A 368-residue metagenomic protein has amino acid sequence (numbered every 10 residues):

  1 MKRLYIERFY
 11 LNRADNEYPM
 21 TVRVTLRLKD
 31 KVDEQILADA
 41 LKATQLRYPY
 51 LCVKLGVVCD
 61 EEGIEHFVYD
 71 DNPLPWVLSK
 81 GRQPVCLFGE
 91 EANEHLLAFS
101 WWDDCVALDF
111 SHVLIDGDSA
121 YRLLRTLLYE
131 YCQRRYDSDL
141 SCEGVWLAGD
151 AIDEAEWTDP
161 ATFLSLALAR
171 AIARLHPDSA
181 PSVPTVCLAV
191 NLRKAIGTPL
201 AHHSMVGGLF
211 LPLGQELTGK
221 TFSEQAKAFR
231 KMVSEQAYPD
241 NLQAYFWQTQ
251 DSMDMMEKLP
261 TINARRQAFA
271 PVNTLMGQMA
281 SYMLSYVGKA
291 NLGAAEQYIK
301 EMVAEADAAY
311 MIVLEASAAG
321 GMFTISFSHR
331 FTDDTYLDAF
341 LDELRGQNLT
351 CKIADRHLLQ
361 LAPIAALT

Functional and structural regions predicted by a protein language model:
M1-E62, N72-A98, R174-T368: Acyl-thioester-dependent acyl-group transfer interface
M1-I6, W102-C105, L114-R122, T126-E156 (+1 more regions): Non-catalytic, low-complexity flexible loops and terminal extensions
L55-E65, L96-L97, W101-C105, L140-W146: Short, glycine/charge-rich beta-strand/loop segments that flank catalytic centers and engage negatively charged groups
H66-D70: Structured, charged N-terminal subsegments at the starts of enzyme catalytic cores and at intra-chain domain/subunit
V113-D116, F331-D333: Short, surface-exposed beta-strand-loop junctions and turns on beta-sheet-rich folds
Y129-D139, R170-V183: Secondary-structure boundary elements
P160-A169: Short amphipathic alpha-helical segments
